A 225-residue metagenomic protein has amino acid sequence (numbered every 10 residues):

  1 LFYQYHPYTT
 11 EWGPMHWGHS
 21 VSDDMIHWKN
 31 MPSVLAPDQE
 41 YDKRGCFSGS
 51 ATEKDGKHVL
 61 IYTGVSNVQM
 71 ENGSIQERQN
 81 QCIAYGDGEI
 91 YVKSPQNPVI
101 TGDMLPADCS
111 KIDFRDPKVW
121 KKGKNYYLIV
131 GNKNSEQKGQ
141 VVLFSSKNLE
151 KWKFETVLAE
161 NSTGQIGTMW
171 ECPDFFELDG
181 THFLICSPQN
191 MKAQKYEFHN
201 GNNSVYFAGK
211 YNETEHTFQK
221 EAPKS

Functional and structural regions predicted by a protein language model:
L1-D116, W120-G167, E177-S225: Beta-rich carbohydrate-recognition and catalytic domains
W170: Short, well-structured alpha-helical interface segments that form or flank functional binding sites
